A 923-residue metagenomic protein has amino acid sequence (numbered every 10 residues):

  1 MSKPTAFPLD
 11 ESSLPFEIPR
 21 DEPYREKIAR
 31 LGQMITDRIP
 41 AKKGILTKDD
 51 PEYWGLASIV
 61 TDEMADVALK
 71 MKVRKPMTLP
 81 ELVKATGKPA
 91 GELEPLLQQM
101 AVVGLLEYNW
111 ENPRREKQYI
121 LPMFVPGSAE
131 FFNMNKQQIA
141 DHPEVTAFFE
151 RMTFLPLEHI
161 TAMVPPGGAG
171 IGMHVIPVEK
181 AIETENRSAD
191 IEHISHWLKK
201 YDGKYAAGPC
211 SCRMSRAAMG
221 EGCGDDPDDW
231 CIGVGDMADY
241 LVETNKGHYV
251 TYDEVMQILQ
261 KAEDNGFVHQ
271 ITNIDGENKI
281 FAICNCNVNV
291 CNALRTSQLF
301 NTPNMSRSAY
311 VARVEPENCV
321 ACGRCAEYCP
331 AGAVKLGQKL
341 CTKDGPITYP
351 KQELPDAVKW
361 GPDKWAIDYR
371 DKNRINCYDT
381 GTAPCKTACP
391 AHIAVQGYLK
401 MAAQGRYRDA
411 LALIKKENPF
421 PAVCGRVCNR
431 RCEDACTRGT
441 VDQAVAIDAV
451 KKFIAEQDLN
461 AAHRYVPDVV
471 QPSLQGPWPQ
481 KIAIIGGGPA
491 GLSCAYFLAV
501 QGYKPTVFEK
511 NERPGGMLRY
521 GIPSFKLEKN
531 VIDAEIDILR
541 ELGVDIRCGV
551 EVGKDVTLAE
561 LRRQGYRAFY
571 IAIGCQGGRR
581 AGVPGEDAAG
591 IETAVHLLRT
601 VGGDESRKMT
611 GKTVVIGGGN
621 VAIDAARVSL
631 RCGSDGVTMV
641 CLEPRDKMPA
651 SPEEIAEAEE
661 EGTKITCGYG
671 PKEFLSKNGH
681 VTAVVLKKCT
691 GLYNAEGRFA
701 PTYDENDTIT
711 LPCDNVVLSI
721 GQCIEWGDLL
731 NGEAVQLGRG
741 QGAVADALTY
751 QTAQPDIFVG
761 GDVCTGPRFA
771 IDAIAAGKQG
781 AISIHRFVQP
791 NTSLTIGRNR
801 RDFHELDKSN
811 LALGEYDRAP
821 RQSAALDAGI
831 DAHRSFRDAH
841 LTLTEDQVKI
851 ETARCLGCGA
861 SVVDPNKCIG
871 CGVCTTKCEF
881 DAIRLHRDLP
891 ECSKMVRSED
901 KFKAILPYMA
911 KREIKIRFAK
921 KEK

Functional and structural regions predicted by a protein language model:
S58, K88, Y119, Q270-I283 (+14 more regions): Ferredoxin-like iron-sulfur electron-transfer modules
A101-N112, V334-K335, I883: A short, conserved structural fragment
R115-F154: Short, amphipathic alpha-helical interaction segments positioned at domain boundaries
A331-P384, L399, V445-I447, K451-K481 (+10 more regions): Flanking helices and flexible, charged tails adjoining ferredoxin-like Fe-S electron-transfer domains in multi-subunit
I393-Q396, A402-A403, A444-D448, I484-V552 (+4 more regions): Beta1-alpha1 glycine-rich phosphate/pyrophosphate-binding loop at the start of Rossmann-like nucleotide-binding domains
I454-Q475, A534-K554, G578-C632, L737-A753: Glycine-rich dinucleotide-binding loop and its adjacent helix/turn
D587-T610, N694-P767: FAD-site-proximal beta/loop scaffold in flavoenzymes
V763-V788: A conserved FAD-binding loop/helix module that cradles the flavin
